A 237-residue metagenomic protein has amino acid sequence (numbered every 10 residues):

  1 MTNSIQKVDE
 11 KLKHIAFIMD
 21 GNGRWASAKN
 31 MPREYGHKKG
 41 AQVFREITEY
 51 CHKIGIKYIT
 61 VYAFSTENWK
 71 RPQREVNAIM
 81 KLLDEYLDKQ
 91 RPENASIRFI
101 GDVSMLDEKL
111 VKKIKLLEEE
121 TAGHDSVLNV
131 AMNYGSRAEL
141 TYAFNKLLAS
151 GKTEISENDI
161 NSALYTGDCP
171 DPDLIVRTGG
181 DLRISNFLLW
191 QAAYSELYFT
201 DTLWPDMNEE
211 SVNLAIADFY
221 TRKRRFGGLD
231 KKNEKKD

Functional and structural regions predicted by a protein language model:
M1-D237: Flexible, compositionally biased loop and terminal segments
